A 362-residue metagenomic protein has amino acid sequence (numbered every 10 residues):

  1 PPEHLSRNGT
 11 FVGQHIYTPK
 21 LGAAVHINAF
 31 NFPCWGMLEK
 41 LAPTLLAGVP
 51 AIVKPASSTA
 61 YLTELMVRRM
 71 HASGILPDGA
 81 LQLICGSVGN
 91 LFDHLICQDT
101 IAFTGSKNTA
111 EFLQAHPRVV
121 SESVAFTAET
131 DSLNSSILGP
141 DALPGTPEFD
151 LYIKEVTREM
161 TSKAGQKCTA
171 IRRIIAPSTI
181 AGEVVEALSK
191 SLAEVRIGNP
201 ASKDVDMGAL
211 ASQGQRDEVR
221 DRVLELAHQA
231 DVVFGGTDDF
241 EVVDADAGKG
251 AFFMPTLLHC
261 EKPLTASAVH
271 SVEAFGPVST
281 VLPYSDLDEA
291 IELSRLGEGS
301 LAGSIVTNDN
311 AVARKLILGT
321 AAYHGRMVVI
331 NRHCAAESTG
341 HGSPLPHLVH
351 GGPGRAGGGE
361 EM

Functional and structural regions predicted by a protein language model:
P1-L151, G182, D204, Y284 (+3 more regions): Rossmann-like NAD(P) dinucleotide-binding subdomain of oxidoreductase/dehydrogenase enzymes
P1-V12, E194, A211, V219-R220 (+2 more regions): N-terminal Rossmann-like NAD(P)+-binding subdomain of aldehyde/semialdehyde dehydrogenases
P50, D231-V232, S300: Residue-level detector of anion-binding/catalytic polar loops
P50-S57, I174-I175, V329-N331: Short internal beta-strands
R69-G79, C97-T100, N108-L264, D286-D288 (+2 more regions): ALDH superfamily catalytic-core signature
S73-D78, C97-Q98, K154, T179 (+2 more regions): Conserved C-terminal structural/oligomerization subdomain of aldehyde/semialdehyde dehydrogenase
C85, F234-G236, N331: Short loop/edge segments at beta-strand edges and connector loops that shape dinucleotide/nucleotide cofactor-binding
